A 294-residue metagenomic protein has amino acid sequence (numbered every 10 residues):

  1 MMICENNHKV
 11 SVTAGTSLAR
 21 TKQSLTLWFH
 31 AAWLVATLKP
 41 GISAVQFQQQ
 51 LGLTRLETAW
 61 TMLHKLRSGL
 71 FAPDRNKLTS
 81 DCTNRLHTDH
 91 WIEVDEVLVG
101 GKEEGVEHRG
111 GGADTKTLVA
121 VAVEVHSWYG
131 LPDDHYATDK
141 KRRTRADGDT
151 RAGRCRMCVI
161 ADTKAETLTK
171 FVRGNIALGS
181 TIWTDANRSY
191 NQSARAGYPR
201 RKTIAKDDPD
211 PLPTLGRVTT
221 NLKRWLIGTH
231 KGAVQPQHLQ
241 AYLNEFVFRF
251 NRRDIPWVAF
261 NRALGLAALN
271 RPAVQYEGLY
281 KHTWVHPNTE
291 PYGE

Functional and structural regions predicted by a protein language model:
M1-E294: Residue-level recognition of single "structural anchor" positions that define or cap local secondary structure
